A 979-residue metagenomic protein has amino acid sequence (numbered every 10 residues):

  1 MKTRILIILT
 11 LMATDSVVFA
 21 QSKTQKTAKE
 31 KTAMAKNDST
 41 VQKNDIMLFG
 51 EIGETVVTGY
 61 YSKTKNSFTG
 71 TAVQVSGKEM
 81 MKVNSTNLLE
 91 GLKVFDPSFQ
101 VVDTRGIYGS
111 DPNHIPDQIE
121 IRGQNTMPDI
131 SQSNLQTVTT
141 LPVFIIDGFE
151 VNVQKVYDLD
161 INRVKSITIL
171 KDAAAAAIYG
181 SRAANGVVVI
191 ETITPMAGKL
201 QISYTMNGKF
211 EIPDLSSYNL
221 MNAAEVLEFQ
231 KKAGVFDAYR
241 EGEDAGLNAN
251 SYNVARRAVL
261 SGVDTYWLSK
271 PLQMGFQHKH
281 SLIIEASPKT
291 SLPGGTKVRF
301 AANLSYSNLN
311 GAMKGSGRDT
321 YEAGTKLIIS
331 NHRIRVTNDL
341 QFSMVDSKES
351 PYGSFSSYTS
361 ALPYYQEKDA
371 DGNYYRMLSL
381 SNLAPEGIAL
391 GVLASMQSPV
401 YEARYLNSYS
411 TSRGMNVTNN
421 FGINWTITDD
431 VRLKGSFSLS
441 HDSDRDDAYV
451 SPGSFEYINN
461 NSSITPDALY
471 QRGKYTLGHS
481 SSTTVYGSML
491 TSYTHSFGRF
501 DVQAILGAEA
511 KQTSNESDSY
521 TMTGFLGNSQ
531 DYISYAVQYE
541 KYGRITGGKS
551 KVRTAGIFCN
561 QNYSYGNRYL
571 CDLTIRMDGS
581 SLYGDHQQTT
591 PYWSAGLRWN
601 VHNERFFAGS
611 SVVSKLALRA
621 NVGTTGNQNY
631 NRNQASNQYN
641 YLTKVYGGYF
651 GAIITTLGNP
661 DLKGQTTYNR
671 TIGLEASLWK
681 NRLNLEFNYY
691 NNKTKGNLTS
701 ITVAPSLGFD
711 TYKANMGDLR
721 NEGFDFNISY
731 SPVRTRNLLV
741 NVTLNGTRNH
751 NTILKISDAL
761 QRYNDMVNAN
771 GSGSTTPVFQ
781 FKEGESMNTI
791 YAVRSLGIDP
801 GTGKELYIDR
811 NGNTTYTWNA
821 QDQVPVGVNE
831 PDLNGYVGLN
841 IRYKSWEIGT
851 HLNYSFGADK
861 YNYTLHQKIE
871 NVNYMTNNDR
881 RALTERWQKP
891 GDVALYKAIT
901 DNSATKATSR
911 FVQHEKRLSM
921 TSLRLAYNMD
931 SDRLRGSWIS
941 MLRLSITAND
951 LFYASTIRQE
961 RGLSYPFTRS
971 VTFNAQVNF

Functional and structural regions predicted by a protein language model:
S22-M81: Short, acidic, small-residue-rich periplasmic hinge/interaction motif at the N-terminus of Gram-negative outer-membrane
K65, T71-Q74, K78-S85, F95-E120 (+10 more regions): Residues embedded in well-ordered regular secondary structure
G70-F95, T104-G109, I119-T126, F149-K155 (+3 more regions): Short, polar/charged loop or turn motifs at beta-strand boundaries
L89-E90, V94, N134-Q136, P142 (+1 more regions): Short acidic/polar hinge/loop motifs at secondary-structure boundaries that mediate gating or recognition
S203-L260, S519, A714, S731-N829: Conserved small-residue
L268-S350, S357-M377, N416-N420, G498: Transmembrane beta-barrel wall of Gram-negative outer-membrane proteins
T320, K326-I334, D339-M344, L390-V450 (+3 more regions): Extracellular/periplasmic, surface-exposed regions of secreted and cell-surface proteins
E456-I458, S855-L942, A948: Extracytoplasmic gating/loop element in the C-terminal half of outer-membrane beta-barrel translocons and assembly
